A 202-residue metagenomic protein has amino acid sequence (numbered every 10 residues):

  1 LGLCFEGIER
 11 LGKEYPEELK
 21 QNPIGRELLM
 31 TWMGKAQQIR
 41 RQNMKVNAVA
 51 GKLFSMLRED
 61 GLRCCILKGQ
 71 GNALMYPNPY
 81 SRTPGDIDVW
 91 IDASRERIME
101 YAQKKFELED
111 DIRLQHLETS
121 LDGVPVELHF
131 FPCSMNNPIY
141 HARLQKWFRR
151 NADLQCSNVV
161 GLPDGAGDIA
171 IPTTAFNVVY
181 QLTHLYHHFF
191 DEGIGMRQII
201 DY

Functional and structural regions predicted by a protein language model:
L1-G85, W90-D201: Conserved NTP-donor binding/palm subdomain of two-metal-ion nucleotidyltransferases/polymerases, i.e., the charged
